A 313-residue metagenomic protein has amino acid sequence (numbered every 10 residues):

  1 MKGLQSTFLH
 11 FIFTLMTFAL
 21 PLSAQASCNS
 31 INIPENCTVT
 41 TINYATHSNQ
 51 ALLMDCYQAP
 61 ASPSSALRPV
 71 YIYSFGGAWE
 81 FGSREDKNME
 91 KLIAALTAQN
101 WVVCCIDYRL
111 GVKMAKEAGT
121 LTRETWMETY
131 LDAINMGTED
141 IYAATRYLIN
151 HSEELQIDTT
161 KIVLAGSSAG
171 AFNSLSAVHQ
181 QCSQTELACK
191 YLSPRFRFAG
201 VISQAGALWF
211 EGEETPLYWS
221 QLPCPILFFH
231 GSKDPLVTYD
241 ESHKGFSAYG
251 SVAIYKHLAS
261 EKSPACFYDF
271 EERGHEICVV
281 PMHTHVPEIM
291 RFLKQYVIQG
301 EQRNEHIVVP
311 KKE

Functional and structural regions predicted by a protein language model:
A26-A66: N-terminal cap/lid segment of alpha/beta-hydrolase-fold proteins
A66-A78: Short beta-strand element of the alpha/beta-hydrolase
S83-R84, D107-N135: Cap/lid segment of the alpha/beta-hydrolase catalytic domain
R84-I106, K113: Short amphipathic alpha-helix adjacent to the substrate-entry channel of hydrolases
E124-E153: Alpha/beta-hydrolase active-site loop
A143-L222: Primarily recognizes the serine-hydrolase "nucleophile elbow" in alpha/beta-hydrolase and SGNH/GDSL folds
F228-H230, D234: Short beta-strand/loop motif that positions the catalytic acidic residue of the alpha/beta-hydrolase fold
A248, K256-E313: C-terminal catalytic histidine-bearing segment of alpha/beta-hydrolase fold enzymes
